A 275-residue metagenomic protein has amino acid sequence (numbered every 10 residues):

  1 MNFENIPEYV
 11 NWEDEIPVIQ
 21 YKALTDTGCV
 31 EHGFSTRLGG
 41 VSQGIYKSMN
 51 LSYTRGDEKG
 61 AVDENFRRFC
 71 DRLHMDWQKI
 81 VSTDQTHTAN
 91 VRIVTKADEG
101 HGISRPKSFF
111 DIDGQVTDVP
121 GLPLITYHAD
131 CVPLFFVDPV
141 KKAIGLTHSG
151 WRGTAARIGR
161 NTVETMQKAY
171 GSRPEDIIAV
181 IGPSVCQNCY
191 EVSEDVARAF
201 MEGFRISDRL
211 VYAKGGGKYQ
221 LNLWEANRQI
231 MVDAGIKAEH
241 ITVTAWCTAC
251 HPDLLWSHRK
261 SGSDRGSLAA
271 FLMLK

Functional and structural regions predicted by a protein language model:
M1-K275: Active-site microenvironment for binding and transforming phosphate-containing groups
